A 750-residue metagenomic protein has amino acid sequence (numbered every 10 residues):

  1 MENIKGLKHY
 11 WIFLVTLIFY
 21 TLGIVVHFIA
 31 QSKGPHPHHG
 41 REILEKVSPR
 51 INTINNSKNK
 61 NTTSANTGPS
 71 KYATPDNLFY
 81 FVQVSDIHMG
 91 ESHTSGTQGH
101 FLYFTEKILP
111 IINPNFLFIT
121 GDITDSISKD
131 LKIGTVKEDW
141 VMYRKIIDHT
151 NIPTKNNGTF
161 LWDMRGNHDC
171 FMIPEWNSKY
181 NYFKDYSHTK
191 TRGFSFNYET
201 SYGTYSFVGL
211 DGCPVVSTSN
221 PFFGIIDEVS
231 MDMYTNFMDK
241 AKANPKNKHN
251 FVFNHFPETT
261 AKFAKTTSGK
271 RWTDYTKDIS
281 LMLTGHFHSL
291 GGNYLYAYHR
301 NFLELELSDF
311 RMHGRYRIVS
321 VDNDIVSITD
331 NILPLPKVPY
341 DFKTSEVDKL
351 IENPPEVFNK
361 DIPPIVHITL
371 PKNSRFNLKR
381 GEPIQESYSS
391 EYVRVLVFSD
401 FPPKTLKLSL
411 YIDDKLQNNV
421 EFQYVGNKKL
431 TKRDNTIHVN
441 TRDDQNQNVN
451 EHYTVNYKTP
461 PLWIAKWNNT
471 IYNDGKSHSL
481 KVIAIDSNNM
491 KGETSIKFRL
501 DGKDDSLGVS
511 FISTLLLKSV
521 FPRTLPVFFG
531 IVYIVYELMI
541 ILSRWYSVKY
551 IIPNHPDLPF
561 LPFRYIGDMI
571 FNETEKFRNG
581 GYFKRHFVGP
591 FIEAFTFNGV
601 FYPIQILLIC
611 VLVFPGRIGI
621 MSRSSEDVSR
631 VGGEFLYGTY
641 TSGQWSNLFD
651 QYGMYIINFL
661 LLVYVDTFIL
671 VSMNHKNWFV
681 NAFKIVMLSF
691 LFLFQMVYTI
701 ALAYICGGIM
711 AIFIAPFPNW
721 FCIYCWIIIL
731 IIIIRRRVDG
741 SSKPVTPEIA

Functional and structural regions predicted by a protein language model:
M1-F116, D148-G158, T344-A750: Acidic, histidine-bearing metal-coordination/catalytic regions of metal-dependent phosphoesterases
G34-K71, K129-D239, N244, S268-L281 (+1 more regions): Extended active-site neighborhood of metal-dependent phosphoesterases/phosphodiesterases
D86, G121-D122, G166-N167, H255 (+1 more regions): Active-site glycine-centered loops adjacent to acidic/histidine catalytic or metal-binding residues that shape
S92, S128-K129, I173, A261-K262: Short N-terminal helix/helix-N-cap motif within the alpha/beta-hydrolase-1
N115-L117, K248-N250, S280: Conserved acidic residues
T120, M238-A261: Short acidic, glycine-rich surface-loop motifs adjacent to enzyme active sites
F160-D163, A261-S390, L416, Q447-E451: Conserved beta-sheet core of the metallophosphoesterase superfamily
